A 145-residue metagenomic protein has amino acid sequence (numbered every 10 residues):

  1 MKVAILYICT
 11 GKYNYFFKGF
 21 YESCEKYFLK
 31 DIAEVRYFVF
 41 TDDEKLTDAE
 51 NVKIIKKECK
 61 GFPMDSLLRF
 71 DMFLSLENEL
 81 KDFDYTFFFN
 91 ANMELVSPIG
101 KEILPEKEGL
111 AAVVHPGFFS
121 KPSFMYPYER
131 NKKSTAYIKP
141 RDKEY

Functional and structural regions predicted by a protein language model:
M1-D65, N78-D82: N-terminal anchoring/stem segment of glycosyltransferases
K2, T86-N90, Y145: Extracellular structured ligand-interaction cores
K26-K30, C59-G61, S75-N78, G109-F118 (+1 more regions): Short, surface-exposed linear patches
D48-A49, S97, Y145: Extended, hydrophobic alpha-helical segments
V52-K57, P122-S134: Cell wall/extracellular polymer interaction/catalysis modules
F62-L68, F119-P127: Short, charged, surface-exposed secondary-structure boundary motifs
D71-S123: GT-A fold catalytic core of metal-dependent nucleotide-sugar glycosyltransferases, centered on the diacidic
Y137-Y145: Catalytic core and acceptor-binding pocket of nucleotide-sugar-dependent glycosyltransferases
